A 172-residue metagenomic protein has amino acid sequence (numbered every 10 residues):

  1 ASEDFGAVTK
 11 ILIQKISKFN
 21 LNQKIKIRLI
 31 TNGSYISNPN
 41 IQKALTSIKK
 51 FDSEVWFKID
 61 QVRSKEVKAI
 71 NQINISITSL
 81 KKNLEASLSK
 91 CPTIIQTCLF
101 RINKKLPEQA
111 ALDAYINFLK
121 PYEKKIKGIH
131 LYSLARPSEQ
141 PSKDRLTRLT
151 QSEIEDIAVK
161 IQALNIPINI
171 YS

Functional and structural regions predicted by a protein language model:
S2-R145: Conserved AdoMet/S-adenosylmethionine-binding subsite of the radical SAM
S133, P167-S172: Acidic carboxylate-rich catalytic motifs and surrounding loops in phosphoryl-/glycosyl-chemistry enzymes
K143-N169: Aromatic-rich peripheral "rim/lid" segments of glycoside hydrolase catalytic domains that contact and position glycan
